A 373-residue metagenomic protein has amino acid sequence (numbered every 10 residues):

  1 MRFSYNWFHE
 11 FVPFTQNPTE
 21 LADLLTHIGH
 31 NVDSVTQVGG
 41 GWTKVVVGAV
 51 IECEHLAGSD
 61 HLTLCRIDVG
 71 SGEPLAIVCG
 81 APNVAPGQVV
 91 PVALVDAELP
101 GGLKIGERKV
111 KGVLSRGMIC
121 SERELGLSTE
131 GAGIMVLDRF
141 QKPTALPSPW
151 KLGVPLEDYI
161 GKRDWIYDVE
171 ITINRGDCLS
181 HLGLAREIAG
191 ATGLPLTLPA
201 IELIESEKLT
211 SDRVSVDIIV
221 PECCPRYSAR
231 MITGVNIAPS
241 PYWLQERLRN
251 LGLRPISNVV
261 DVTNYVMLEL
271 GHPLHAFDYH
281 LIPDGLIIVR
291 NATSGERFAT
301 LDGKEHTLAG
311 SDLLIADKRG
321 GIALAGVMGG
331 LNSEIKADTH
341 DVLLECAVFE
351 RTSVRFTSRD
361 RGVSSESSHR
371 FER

Functional and structural regions predicted by a protein language model:
M1-K208, L343, T357-E366, R370-R373: Phosphate-backbone binding interfaces of nucleic-acid-interacting proteins
R2-W7, A81-V89, I173-G190, G252-F277 (+1 more regions): Conserved phosphate/anionic-ligand binding catalytic regions in large, soluble enzymes, centered on
S4-Y5, D23, I28, T63 (+2 more regions): Glycine/proline-enriched, intrinsically flexible loops and inter-domain linkers
G39, C79-P82, G106-V110, V154-Y159 (+8 more regions): A generic local secondary-structure boundary/capping motif
A49-A76, Q245-E246, T263-N332: Conserved mixed alpha/beta core segments that line enzyme active sites in large multi-domain catalysts
G72-E73, P86-Q88, L114-R116, A132 (+9 more regions): Short coil/turn connectors at secondary-structure junctions
W150-I171, S211-N250, R351-F371: Residues forming anionic-ligand binding surfaces in small-molecule and nucleic-acid pockets of primarily soluble enzymes
L314, E334, T339-V342, V348-S365: Flexible glycine/proline-rich, aromatic-decorated loop/lid segments
